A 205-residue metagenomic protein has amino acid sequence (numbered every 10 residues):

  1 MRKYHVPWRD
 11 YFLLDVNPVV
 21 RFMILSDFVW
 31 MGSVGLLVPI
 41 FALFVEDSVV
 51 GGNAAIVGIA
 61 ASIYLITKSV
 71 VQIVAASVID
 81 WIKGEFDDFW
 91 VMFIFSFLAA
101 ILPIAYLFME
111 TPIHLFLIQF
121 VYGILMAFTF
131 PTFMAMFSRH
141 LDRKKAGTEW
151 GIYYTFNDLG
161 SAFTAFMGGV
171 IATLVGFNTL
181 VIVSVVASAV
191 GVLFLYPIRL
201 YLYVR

Functional and structural regions predicted by a protein language model:
L14-L65: Helix-loop boundary and gating motifs at the non-cytosolic
F28, I113-T129: Hydrophobic core of transmembrane alpha-helices in multi-pass small-molecule transporters, especially MFS/SLC-type
I56, D87, K145-I152: Cytoplasmic loop-to-transmembrane helix junctions
I59-S77: Central cavity-lining transmembrane alpha-helices of secondary-active solute carriers, predominantly the Major
Q72-F86, A172: Helix-to-loop junctions at the C-terminal end of transmembrane segments in multipass secondary transporters
D88-I104, V185: Structural signature of the two symmetry-related core transmembrane helices
F128-L141: Intracellular juxtamembrane helix-capping segments at the cytosolic ends of symmetry-related transmembrane helices
A172-S188: A membrane-interface helix-boundary motif in multi-pass transporters
